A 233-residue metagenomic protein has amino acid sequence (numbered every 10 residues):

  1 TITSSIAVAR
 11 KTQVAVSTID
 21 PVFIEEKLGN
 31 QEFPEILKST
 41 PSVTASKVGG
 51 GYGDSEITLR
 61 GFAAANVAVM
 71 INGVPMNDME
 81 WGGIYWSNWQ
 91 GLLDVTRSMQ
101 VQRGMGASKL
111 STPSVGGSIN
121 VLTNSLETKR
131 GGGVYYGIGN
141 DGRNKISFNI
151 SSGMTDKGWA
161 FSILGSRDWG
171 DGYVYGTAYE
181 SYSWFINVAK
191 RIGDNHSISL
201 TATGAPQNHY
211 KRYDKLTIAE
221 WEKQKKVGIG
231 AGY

Functional and structural regions predicted by a protein language model:
T1-E26, A64: Short, acidic, small-residue-rich periplasmic hinge/interaction motif at the N-terminus of Gram-negative outer-membrane
F23, E35, T58, Q100 (+3 more regions): Outer-membrane beta-barrel architecture
P34-P75, G91, R97: Extracytoplasmic beta-strand/coil segments of soluble accessory domains associated with Gram-negative outer-membrane
V43-G53, S111-V115, T177-E180: Short, glycine-/polar-rich solvent-exposed loops and beta-turns at beta-strand/coil boundaries
S46, G106-L110, Y136-I138, Y173-Y175: Outer-membrane beta-barrel domain signature
E56, P75-R103, L122, G228: Short acidic/polar hinge/loop motifs at secondary-structure boundaries that mediate gating or recognition
Q90-Y135: A beta-strand signature from Gram-negative outer-membrane beta-barrel systems, especially the internal plug domain
G131, I138-W169, V174-D214, I218-Q224 (+1 more regions): Transmembrane beta-barrel wall of Gram-negative outer-membrane proteins
